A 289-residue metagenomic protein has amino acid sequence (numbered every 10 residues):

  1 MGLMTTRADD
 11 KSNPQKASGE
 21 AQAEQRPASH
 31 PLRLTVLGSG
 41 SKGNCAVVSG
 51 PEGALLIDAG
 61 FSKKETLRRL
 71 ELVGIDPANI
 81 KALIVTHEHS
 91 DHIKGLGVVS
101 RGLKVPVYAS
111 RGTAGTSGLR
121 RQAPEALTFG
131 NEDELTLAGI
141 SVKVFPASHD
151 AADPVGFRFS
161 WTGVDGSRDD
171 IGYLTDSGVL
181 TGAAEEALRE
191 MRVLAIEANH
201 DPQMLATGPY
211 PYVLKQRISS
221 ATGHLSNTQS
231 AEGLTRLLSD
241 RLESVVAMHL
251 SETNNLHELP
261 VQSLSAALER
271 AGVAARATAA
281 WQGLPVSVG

Functional and structural regions predicted by a protein language model:
M1-T6, P14-V73, V155-D176, V193: Conserved beta-strand hairpin/beta-sheet module of binuclear metal-dependent hydrolase folds, prominently
G2-Q25, N255-G289: C-terminal regulatory/interaction regions
N13, A109-R168: Metallo-beta-lactamase
T35-A46, V85-G97, R101, A114-G118 (+2 more regions): Structured catalytic core of nucleotide-sugar glycosyltransferases
L56-G60, K81-E88, Y108-R111, G172-T175 (+3 more regions): Active-site neighborhood of phospho(di)ester-bond hydrolases with catalytic His/Asp-centered motifs
S62-A109, R192: Active-site metal-binding motif and surrounding structural segment of the metallo-beta-lactamase
H89-I93, A114-S117, A151-A152, V179-G182 (+3 more regions): Active-site environment of divalent metal-dependent phosphoester hydrolases
G182-W281: Cap/insert and terminal regions of metallo-dependent hydrolase folds
